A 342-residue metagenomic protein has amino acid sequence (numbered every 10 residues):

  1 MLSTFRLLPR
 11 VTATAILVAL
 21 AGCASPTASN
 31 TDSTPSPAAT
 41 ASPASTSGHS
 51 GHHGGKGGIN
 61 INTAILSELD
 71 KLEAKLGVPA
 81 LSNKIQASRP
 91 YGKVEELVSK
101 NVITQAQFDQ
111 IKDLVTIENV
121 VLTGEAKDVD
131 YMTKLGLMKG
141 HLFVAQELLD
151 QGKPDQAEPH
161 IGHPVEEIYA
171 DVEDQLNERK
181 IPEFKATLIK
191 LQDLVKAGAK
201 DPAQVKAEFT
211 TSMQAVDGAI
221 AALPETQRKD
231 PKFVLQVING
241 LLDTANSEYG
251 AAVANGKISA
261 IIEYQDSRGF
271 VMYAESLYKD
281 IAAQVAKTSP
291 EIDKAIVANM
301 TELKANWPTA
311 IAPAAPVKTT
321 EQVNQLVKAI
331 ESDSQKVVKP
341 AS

Functional and structural regions predicted by a protein language model:
M1-P26: Gram-negative bacterial Sec-dependent N-terminal signal peptides
S3, N30-S33, P37: Bacterial Sec-exported substrate-binding components of ABC uptake systems
C23-S33, P43, H49: Bacterial lipoprotein signal-peptidase II cleavage site
S29-T31, H52-G57, E118-S342: Mature extracytoplasmic or organellar-lumen-exposed domains after removal of signal/transit peptides
S36-T63, S67-E68, A80, D113-L114 (+1 more regions): N-terminal low-complexity, Pro/Thr/Ser-rich intrinsically disordered segments that act as propeptides or flexible
N62-A87, V98-K112: Helix-hairpin-helix
P79, Y91-V94, T104-D109, I117 (+3 more regions): Short helix C-cap/helix-to-loop transition motifs enriched in small/turn-promoting residues
R89-K100, I117-V129: Short amphipathic alpha-helical segments at helix boundaries and their inter-helical linkers
